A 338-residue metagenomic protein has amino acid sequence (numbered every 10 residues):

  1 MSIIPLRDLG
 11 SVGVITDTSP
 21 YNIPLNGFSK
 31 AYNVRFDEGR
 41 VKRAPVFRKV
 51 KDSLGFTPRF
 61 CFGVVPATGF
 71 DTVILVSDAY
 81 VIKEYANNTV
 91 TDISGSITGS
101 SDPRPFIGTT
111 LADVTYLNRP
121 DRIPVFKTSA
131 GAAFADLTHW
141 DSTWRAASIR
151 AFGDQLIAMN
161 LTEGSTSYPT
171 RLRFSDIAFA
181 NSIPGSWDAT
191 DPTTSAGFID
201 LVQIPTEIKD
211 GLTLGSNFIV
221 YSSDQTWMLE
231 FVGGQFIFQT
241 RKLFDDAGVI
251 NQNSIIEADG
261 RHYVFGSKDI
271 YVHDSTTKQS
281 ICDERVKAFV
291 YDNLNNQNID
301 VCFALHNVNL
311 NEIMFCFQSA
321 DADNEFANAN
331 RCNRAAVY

Functional and structural regions predicted by a protein language model:
M1-V90, R145-W227, E312, C316-Y338: N-terminal beta-propeller domains
I3-D8, T115, E163, P205-Y338: Beta-sheet-dominated scaffold domains
G55-P66, T98-A112, D141-G153, T206-D210 (+2 more regions): Repeated scaffold domains used in trafficking and secretory/extracellular systems, primarily beta-propellers
V81-I82, I123-V125, T226, I270: Structural signal for beta-propeller blades
Y85-N88, T128-A132, F231-G234, S275-T277: Short loop/turn segments that connect beta-strands within beta-propeller blades
T91-S96, A135-H139, G185-D191, F238-L243 (+1 more regions): Beta-propeller fold detector
I93-I97, D102-R150, V337: Beta-strand-rich solenoidal segments
D113-Y116, P120-R122, W144, G153-L156 (+2 more regions): A short, charged
